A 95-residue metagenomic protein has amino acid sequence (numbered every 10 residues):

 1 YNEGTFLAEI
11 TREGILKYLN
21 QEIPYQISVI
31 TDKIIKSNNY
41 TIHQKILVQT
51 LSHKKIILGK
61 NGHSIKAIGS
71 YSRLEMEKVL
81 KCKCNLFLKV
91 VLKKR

Functional and structural regions predicted by a protein language model:
Y1-R95: C-terminal-of-GTPase-core extension/linker across diverse P-loop GTPases
